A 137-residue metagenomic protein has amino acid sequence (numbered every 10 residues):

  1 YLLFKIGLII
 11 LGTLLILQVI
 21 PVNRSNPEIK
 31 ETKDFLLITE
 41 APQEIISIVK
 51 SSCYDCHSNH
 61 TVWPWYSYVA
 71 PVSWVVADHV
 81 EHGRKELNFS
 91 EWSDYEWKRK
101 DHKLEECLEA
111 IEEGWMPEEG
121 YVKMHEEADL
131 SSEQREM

Functional and structural regions predicted by a protein language model:
K5-P21: Hydrophobic membrane-insertion alpha-helices, especially the h-region of bacterial N-terminal signal peptides
Q18-K30: Aromatic-capped interface at the extracytoplasmic side of an N-terminal signal-anchor transmembrane helix
P27-V49: Electrostatic cytochrome c docking/interface patches
F35, V62, M124-L130: Second-shell loop/turn segments in exported
K50-T61, M116: The canonical Cys-X-X-Cys-His
W63-D78: Acidic helix-start/capping segments at beta-turn-to-alpha-helix junctions
W74-M124: Extracytoplasmic electron-transfer domains, predominantly the class I c-type cytochrome c fold
S131-M137: C-terminal partner/receptor-binding element of secreted or periplasmic proteins
